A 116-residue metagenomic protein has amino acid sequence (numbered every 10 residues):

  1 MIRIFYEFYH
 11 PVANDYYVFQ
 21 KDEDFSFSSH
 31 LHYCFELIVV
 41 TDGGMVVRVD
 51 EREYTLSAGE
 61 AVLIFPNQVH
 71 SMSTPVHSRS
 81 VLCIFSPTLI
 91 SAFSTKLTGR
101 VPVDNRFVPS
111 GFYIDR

Functional and structural regions predicted by a protein language model:
M1-S57, A61, T74, T95-P102 (+1 more regions): Generic protein-terminus/edge-of-domain signal
N67-K96: Ligand-binding loop in jelly-roll beta-barrel domains
D115-R116: An amphipathic alpha-helical interaction segment
